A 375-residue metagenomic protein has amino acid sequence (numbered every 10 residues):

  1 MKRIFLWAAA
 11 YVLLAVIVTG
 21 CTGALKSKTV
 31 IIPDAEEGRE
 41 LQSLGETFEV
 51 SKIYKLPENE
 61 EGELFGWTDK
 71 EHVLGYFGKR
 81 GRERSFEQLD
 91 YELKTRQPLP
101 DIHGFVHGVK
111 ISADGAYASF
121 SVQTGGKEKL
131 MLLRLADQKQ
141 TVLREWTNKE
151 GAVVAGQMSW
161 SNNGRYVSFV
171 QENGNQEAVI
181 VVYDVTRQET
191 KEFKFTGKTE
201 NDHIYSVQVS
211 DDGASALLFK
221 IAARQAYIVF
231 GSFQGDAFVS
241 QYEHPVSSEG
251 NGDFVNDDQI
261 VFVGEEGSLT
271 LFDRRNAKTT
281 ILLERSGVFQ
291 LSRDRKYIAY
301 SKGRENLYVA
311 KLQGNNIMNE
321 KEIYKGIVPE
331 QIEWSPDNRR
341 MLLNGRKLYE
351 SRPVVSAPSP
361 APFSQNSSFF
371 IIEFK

Functional and structural regions predicted by a protein language model:
M1-S27: Sec-dependent N-terminal signal peptides of Gram-positive bacterial secreted proteins and lipoproteins
G20-K375: Sequence signature of WD/YWTD-type beta-propeller architectures
